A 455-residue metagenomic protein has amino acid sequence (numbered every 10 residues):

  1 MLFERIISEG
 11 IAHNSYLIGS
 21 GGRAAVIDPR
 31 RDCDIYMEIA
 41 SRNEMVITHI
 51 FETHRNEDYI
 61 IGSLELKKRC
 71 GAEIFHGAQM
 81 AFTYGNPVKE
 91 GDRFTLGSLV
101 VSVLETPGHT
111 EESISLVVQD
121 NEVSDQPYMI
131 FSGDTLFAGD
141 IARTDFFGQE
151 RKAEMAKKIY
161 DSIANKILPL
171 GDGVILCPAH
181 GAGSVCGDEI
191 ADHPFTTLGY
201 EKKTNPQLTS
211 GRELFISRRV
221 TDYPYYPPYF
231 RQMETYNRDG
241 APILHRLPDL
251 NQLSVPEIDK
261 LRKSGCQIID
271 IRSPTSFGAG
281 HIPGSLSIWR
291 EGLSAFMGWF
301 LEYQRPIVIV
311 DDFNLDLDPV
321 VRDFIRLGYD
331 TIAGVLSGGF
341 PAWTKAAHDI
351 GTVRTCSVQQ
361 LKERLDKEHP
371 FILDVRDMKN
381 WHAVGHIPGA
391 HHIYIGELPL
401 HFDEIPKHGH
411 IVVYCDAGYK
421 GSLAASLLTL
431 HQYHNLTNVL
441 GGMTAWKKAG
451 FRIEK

Functional and structural regions predicted by a protein language model:
M1-V46, L116-G133, G139: Conserved beta-strand hairpin/beta-sheet module of binuclear metal-dependent hydrolase folds, prominently
I18, D28, H54, L66 (+8 more regions): Divalent metal-coordination and catalytic microenvironments
V26-I27, I47-N56, I74-Q79, E105-G108 (+5 more regions): Active-site neighborhood of phospho(di)ester-bond hydrolases with catalytic His/Asp-centered motifs
P29-R30, R55, T110, M129 (+6 more regions): Active-site metal-binding loops of divalent metal-dependent hydrolases
C33-F75: Active-site metal-binding motif and surrounding structural segment of the metallo-beta-lactamase
V123-D125, M129, G139, R151 (+1 more regions): Divalent-metal (often Zn2+) His-rich catalytic cores of metallo-beta-lactamase-fold enzymes
R143, Y200-T235, A241, R246-L247 (+2 more regions): Rhodanese-like catalytic fold shared by cysteine-dependent sulfurtransferases and DSP/PTP-type phosphatases
L247-E257: A contiguous, basic/glycine-rich beta-loop/short-helix subdomain that forms a polymer-engagement track
